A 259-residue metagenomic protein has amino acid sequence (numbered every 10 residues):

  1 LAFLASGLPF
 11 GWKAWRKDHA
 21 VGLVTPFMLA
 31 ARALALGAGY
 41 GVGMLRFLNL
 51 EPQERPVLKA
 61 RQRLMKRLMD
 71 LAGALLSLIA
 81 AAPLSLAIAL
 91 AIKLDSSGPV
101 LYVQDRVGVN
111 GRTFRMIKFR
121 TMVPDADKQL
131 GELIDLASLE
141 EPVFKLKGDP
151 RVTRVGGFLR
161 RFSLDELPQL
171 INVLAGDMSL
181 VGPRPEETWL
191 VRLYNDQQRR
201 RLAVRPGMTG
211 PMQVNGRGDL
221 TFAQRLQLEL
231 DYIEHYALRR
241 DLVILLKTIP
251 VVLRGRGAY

Functional and structural regions predicted by a protein language model:
L1-L50: Membrane-embedded multi-pass helical conduit in multi-pass membrane proteins, especially envelope-biosynthetic
D18-G22, P26, P56-L64, K147 (+1 more regions): Juxtamembrane loop-helix boundary motifs flanking transmembrane segments in multi-pass membrane proteins
P26-A30, G37, G41, L64 (+6 more regions): Hydrophobic alpha-helical segments of integral membrane proteins, encompassing both true transmembrane helices
G37-P56, T248-Y259: Low-complexity, charge- and small-residue-enriched intrinsically disordered regions
L58-Q129, N172, A237-L238, V243-Y259: A hydrophobic, helix-centered structural microdomain
R61, K147, Q197-Y259: C-terminal terminal-structure detector
L101-R151, T209-L228: Short, glycine-rich, amphipathic interfacial segments at transmembrane boundaries or analogous
L139-R205, I244-V252: A short, structured surface patch at a secondary-structure boundary
